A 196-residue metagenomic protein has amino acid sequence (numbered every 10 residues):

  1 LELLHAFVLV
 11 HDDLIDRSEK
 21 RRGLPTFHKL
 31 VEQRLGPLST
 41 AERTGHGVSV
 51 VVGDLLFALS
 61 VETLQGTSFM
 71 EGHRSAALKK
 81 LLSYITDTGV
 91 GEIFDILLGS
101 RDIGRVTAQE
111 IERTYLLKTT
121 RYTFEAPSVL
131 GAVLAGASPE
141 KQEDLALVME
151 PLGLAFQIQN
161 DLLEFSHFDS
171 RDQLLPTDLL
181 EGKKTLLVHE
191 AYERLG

Functional and structural regions predicted by a protein language model:
L1-G196: Mg2+-dependent prenyl diphosphate-binding active-site environment of isoprenoid biosynthetic enzymes
